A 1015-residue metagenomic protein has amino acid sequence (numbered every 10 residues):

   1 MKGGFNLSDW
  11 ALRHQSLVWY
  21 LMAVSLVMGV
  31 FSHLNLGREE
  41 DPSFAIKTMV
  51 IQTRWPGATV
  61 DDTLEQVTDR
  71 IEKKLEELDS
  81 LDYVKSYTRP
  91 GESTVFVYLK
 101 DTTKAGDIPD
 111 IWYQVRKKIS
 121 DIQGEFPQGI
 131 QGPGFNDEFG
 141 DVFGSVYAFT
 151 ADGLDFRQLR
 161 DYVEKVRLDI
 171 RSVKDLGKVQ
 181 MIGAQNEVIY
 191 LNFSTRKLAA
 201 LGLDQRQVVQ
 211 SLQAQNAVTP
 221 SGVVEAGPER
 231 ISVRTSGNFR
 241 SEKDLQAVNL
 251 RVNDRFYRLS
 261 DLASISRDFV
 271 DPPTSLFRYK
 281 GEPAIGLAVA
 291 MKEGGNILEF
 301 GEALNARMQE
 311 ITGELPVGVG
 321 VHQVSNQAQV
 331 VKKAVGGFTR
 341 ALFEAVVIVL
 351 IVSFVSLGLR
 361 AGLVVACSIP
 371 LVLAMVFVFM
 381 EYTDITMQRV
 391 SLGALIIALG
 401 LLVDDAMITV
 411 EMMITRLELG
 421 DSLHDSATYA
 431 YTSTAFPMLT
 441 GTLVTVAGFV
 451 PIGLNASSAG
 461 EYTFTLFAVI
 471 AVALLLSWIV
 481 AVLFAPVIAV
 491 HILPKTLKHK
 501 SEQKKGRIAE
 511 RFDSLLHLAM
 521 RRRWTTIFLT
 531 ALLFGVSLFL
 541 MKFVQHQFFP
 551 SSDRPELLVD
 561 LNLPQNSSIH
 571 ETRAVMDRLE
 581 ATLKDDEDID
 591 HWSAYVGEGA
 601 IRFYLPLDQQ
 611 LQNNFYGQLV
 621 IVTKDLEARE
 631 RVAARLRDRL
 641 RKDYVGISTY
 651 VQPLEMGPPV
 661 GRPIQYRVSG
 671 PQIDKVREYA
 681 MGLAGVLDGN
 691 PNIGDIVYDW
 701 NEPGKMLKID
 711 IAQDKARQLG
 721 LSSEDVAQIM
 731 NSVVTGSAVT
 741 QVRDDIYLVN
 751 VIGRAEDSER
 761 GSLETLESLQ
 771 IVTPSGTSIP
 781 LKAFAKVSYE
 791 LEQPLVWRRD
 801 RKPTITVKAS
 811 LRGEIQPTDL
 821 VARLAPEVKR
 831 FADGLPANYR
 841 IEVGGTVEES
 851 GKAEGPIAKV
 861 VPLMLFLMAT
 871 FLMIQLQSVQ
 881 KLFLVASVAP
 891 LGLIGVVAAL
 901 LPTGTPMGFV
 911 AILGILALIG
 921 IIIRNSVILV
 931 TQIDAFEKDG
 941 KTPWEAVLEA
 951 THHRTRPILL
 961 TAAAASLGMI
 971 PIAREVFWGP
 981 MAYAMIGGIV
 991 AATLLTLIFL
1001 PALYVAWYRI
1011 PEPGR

Functional and structural regions predicted by a protein language model:
M1-R38, T432-T434, S501-F549, I589-D590 (+3 more regions): Signature of alpha-helical transmembrane segments and their immediate interfacial
F5-L7, D62-E138, R196-A217, N238 (+3 more regions): Solvent-exposed, membrane-proximal periplasmic/extracellular interface segments of envelope transport and secretion
W10, Q52, Q123, D169-V347 (+7 more regions): Extracytoplasmic/periplasmic membrane-proximal domains and adjacent transmembrane bundles of envelope biogenesis
S16, V24-D62, G106, S120-G129 (+8 more regions): Transmembrane helices with small-residue packing motifs
Y20, T59-Q66, T103-Q114, F143-Y147 (+23 more regions): Solvent-exposed, non-transmembrane alpha-helical starts
M28-N35, V347-I414, F866-R954, L959-E975 (+3 more regions): Hydrophobic transmembrane alpha-helices and their membrane-interface caps in long multi-pass transport proteins
V324, V331, V335, V410 (+4 more regions): Helix-loop junctions and hydrophobic alpha-helical segments within the transmembrane domains of large membrane
L399-M413, A435-L454, E461-K500, L619 (+4 more regions): Transmembrane alpha-helices and their membrane-interface boundaries in multi-pass membrane transporters and channels
